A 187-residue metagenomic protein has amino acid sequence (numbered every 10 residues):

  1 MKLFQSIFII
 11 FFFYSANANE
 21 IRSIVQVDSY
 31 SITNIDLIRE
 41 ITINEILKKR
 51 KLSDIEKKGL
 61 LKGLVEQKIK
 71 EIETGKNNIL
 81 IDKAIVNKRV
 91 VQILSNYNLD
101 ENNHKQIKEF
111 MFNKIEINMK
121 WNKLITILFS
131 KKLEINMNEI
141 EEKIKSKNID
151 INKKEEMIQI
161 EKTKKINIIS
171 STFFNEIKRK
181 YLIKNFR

Functional and structural regions predicted by a protein language model:
K2-I9: Sec-dependent signal peptide recognition, specifically the positively charged N-region followed immediately by
Y14-A18: Sec/Tat signal peptide C-region and signal peptidase I cleavage site
N19, Q26, S31, D54-R187: Peptidyl-prolyl cis-trans isomerase
S23-E56: N-terminal targeting signals for Sec/Tat export/insertion, comprising classic cleavable signal peptides
